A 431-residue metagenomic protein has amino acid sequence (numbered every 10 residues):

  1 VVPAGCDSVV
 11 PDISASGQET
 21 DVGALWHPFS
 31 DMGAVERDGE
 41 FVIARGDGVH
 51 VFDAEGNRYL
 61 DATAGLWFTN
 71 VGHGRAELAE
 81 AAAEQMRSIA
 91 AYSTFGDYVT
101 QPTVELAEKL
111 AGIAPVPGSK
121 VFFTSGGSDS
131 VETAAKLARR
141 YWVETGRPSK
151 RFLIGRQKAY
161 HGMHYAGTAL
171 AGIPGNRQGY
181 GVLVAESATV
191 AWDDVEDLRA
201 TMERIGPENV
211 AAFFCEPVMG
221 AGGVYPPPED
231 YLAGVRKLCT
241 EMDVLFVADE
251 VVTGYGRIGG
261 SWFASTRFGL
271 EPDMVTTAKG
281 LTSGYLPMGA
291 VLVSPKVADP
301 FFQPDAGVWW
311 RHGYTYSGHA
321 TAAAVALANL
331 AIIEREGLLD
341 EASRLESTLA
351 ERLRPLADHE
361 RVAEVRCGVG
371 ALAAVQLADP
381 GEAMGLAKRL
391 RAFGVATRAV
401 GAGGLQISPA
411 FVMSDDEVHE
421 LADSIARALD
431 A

Functional and structural regions predicted by a protein language model:
V2-A431: Conserved N-terminal phosphate-binding loop of PLP-dependent enzymes in the Aspartate aminotransferase
